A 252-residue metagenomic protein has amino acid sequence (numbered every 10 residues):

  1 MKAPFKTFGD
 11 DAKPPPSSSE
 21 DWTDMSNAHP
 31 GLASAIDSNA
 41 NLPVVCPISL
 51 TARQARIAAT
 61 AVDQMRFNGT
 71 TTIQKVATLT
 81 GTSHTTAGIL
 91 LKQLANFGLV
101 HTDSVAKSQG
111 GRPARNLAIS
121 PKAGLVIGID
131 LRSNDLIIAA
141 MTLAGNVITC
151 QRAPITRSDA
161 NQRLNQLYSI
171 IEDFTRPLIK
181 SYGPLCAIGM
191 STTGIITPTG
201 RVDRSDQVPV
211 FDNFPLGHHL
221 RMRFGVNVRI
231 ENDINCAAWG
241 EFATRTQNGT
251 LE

Functional and structural regions predicted by a protein language model:
M1-L79: Extreme N-terminal segment that seeds HTH/winged-HTH DNA-binding domains in transcriptional regulators
I48-A55, A59, T70, H84-G88 (+3 more regions): Electropositive phosphate-/nucleotide-binding environments in soluble metabolic enzymes
T60, Q64, T71, Q93 (+5 more regions): Solvent-exposed, charged/polar functional surfaces in cytosolic regulatory/catalytic domains
Q64, T70-T102: N-terminal helix-turn-helix
T102-G124, N232-E252: Conserved phosphate-binding catalytic cores of ATP/NTP-utilizing and phosphoryl-transfer enzymes
P113-T149: Gly/Thr-rich phosphate-binding beta-strand-loop-beta motif of the actin/hexokinase/Hsp70
V147, R152-E252: Glycine-rich phosphate-binding loop and adjoining helix at the ATP-binding site of ATP-dependent phosphoryl-transfer
